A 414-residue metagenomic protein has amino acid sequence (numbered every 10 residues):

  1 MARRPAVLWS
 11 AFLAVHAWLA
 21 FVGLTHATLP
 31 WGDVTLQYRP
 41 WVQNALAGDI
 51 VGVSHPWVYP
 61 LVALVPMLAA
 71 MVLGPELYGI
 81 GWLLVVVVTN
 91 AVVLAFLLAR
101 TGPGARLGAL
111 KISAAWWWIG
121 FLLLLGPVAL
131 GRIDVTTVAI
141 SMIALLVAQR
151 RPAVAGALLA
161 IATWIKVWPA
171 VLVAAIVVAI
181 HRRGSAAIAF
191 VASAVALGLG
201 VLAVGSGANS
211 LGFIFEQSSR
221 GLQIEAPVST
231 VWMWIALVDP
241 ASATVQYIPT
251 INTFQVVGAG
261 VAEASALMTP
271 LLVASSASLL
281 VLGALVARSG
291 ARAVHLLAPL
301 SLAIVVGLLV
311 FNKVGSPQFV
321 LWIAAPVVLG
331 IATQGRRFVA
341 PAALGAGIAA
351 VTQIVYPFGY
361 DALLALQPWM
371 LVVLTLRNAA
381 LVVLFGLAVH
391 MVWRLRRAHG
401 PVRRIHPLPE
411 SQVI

Functional and structural regions predicted by a protein language model:
M1-F213, A264-I414: Multi-pass membrane glycosyltransferase architecture that uses lipid-linked
P40-Q43, V53-L77, L222-A259: Short hydrophobic/aromatic helix or loop-helix immediately within or flanking a transmembrane segment in polytopic
A194-G221, S229-S242: Transmembrane-lumen/periplasm boundary regions of multi-pass, lipid-linked membrane glycan transferases
F213-I214, V256-A262: Basic, Lys/Arg-rich DNA-contacting stretches centered on the C-terminal catalytic core of tyrosine recombinase systems
